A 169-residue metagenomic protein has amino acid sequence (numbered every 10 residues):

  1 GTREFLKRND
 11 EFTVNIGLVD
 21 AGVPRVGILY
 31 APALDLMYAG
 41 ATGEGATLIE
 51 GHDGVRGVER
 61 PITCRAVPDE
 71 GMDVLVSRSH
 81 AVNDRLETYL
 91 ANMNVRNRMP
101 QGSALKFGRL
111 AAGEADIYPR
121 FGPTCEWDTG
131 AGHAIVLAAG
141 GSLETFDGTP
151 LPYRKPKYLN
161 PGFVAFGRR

Functional and structural regions predicted by a protein language model:
G1-E11: Glycine/serine-rich anion-binding loops at beta->alpha junctions that coordinate negatively charged ligand groups
T2, N15, G27, Y118 (+1 more regions): Short glycine-aspartate micro-motif
D10, A33-L34, T42-E44, S103-A104 (+3 more regions): A generic "binding-loop/recognition-motif" signal
I16-G108, L159-R169: Acidic beta-strand-loop-alpha-helix segment within the catalytic core of divalent metal-dependent phosphate-processing
T88-N92, F107-R169: Oxyanion/phosphate-interacting regions
